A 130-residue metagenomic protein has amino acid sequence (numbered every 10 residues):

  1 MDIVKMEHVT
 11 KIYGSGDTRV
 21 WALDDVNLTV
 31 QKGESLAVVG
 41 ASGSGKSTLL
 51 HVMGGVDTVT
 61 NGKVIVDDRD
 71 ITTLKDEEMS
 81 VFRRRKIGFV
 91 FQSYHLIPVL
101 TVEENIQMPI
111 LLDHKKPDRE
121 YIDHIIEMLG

Functional and structural regions predicted by a protein language model:
M1-I3, I12-D25: A short, flexible loop at the N-terminus of ABC-type nucleotide-binding domains that lies
D17-V20, I71-G88: ABC ATPase NBD coupling module
V39-A41: The feature captures the beta-strand-to-loop junction immediately N-terminal to the Walker
G54: Helix-to-loop junction immediately C-terminal to a conserved catalytic motif
G62-D70: Conserved ABC transporter NBD signature motif
R69-D70, P117-G130: Conserved ABC ATPase "signature" region
L100-P109: Short coil-to-helix segment of the ABC ATPase nucleotide-binding domain corresponding to the Q-loop/switch region
